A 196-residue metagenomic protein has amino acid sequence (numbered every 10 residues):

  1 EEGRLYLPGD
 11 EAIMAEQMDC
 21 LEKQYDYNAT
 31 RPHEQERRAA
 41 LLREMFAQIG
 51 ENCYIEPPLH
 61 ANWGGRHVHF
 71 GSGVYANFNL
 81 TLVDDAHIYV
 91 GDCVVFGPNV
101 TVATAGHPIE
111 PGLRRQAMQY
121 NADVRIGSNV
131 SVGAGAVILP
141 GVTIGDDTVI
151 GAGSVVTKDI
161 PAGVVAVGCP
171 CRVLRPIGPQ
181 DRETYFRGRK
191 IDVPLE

Functional and structural regions predicted by a protein language model:
E1-N52, C171-E196: Terminal amphipathic alpha-helical/low-complexity segments used for targeting or macromolecular assembly
D26-N28, K158-G163: Short arginine-rich
P32, L59-T143, C169-C171, R175-R187: Flexible, glycine/small-residue-enriched loop-and-beta-strand segment within the central core of proteins
S131, V149, V165-V167: Short-chain dehydrogenase/reductase
G145-T148, P161-G163: Conserved catalytic segment of ABC-fold P-loop ATPases
G153-S154, D159-I160, C171, I177-G178: Short glycine-rich donor-binding/catalytic loop of glycosyltransferases that coordinates the nucleotide-sugar
